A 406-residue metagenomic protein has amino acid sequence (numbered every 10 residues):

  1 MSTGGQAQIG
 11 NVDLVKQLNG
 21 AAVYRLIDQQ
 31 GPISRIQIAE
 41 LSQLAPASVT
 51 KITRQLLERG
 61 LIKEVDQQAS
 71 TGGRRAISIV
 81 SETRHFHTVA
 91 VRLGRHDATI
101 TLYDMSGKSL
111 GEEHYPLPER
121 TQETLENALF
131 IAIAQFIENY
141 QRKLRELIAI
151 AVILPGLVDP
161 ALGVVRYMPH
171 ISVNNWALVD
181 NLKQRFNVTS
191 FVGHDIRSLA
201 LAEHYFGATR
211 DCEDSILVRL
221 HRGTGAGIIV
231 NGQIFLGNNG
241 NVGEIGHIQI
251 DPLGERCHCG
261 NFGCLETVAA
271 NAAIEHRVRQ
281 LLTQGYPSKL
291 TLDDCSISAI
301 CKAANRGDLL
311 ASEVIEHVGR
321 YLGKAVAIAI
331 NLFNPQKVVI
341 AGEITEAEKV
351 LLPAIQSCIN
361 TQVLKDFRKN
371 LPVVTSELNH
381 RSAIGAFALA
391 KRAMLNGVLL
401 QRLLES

Functional and structural regions predicted by a protein language model:
M1-Q67, T71-E146, L253, L265-S406: ATP-binding/phosphotransfer module of carbohydrate and carboxylate kinases, centering on a glycine-rich
T88-R92, L147-A151, S215-R219, G225-G227: Short glycine-aspartate micro-motif
H96-A98, L157-D159, G225: Short, acidic Gly/Pro/Ser/Thr-rich loop/turn segments
D104, P160, I229: Short, acidic, Ser/Thr-enriched surface-loop or helix-capping motifs
S109-D214, V350-T361: Glycine-rich phosphate-binding loop and adjoining helix at the ATP-binding site of ATP-dependent phosphoryl-transfer
E112-H114, R120-L125, N174, N181-L309: Glycine/GP-enriched mid-protein hinge/lid loop-to-helix segment characteristic of carbohydrate kinases
P155-V158, R222-G223, I344: Short glycine-rich anion-binding loops that position phosphate/pyrophosphate groups of nucleotides and phosphorylated
